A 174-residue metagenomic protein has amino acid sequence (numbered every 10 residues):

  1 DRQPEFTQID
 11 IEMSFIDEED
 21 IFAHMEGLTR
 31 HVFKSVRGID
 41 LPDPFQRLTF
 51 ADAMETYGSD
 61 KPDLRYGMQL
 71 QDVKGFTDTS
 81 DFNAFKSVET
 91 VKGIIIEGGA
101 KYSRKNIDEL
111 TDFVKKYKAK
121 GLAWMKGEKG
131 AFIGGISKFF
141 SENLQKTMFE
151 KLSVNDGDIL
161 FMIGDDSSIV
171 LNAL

Functional and structural regions predicted by a protein language model:
D1-L174: Class II aminoacyl-tRNA synthetase catalytic cores and aaRS-like
